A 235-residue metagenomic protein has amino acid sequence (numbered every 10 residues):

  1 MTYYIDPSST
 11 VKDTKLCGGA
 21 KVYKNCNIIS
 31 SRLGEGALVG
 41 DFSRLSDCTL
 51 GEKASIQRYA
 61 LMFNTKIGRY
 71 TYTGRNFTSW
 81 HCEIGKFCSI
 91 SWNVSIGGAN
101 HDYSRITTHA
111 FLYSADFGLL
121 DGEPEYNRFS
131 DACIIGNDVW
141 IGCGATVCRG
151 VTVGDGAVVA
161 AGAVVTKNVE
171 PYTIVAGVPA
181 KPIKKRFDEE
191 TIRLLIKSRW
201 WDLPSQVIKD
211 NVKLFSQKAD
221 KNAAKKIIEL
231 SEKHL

Functional and structural regions predicted by a protein language model:
M1-D6, K12, S104-C148, V178-L235: C-terminal segments of enzyme domains that contribute to small-molecule binding surfaces
Y4, K15-V151: Flexible, glycine/small-residue-enriched loop-and-beta-strand segment within the central core of proteins
W92, A161-G162: Active-site-proximal glycine-rich helix-loop-beta segment
S104, A163, K167, P171-T173 (+1 more regions): Glycine-centered loop/turn positions within well-structured domains that cap or flank conserved ligand/cofactor-binding
D138, G156, T173: Catalytic-loop signature of eukaryotic-like protein kinases
V147-A157, T166: Beta-rich strand-turn-strand
V159, G177: Conserved G/P- and acidic residue-centered "switch" motifs that form tight phosphate/ATP-binding loops in soluble
